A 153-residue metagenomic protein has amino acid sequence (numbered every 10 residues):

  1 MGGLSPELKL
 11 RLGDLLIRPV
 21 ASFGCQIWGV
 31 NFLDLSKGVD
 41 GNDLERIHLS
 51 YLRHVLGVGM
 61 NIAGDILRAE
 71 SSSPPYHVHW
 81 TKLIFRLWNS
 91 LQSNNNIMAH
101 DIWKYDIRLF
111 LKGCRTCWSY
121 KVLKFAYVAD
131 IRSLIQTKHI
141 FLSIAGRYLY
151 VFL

Functional and structural regions predicted by a protein language model:
M1-I102, D106: Non-catalytic, peripheral interaction segments enriched in hydrophobic/basic residues
F23-L35, F85-L153: Charged boundary/loop elements
